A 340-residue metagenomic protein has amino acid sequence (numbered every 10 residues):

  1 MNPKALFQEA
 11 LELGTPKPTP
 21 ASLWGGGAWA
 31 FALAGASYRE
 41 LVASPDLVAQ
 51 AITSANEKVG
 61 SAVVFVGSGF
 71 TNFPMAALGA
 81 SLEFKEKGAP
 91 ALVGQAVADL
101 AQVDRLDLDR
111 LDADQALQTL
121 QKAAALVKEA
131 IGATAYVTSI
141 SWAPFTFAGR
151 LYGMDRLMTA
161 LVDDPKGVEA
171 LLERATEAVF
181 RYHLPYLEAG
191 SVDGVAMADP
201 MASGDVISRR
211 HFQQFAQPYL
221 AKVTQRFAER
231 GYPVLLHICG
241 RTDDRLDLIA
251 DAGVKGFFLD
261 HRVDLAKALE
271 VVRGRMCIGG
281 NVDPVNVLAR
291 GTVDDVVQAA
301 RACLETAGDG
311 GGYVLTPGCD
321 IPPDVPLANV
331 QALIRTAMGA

Functional and structural regions predicted by a protein language model:
M1-A30, A36-Y38, A51, A62-V66 (+2 more regions): Active-site loop segments of alpha/beta catalytic cores
E40-Q50, E57-V59: Short, structured active-site "lid" loops
I52-L82: Glycine-rich, N-terminal phosphate-binding loop and its surrounding beta-alpha-beta segment
A96-L106, M197-A198: Short, basic/glycine-rich phosphate-binding loops at helix/coil junctions that contact nucleotide phosphates
